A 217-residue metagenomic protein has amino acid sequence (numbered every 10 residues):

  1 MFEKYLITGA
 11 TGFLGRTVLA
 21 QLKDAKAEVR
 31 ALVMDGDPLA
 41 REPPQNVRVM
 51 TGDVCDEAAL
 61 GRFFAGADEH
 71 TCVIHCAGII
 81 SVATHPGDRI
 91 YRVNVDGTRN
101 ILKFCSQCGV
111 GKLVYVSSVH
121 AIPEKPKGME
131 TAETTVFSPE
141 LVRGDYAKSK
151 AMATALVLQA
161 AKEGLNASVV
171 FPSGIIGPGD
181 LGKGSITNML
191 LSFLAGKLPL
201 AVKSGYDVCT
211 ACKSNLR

Functional and structural regions predicted by a protein language model:
K4-A25: N-terminal Rossmann NAD(P)H-binding glycine-rich loop of SDR-like oxidoreductase domains
A27-G36: Conserved glycine-rich Rossmann-like NAD(P)H-binding loop of the short-chain dehydrogenase/reductase
D37, P43, R48-D96, F104: NAD(P)H-binding glycine-rich loop region in Rossmannoid oxidoreductase-like domains and their noncatalytic homologs
V82, V119-M129, I175-G184: Conserved catalytic-site region of short-chain dehydrogenase/reductase
D88, D96-Y146, S168: Conserved Rossmann-fold NAD(P)-dependent oxidoreductase catalytic core, especially the SDR/UDP-sugar
S117, A155-P178: Conserved beta-loop-beta element that borders a ligand/cofactor-binding pocket
P139-E140, M189-R217: A conserved pocket-lining segment of Rossmann-fold NAD(P)-dependent short-chain dehydrogenase/reductase
S149: Active-site helix of classical SDR
